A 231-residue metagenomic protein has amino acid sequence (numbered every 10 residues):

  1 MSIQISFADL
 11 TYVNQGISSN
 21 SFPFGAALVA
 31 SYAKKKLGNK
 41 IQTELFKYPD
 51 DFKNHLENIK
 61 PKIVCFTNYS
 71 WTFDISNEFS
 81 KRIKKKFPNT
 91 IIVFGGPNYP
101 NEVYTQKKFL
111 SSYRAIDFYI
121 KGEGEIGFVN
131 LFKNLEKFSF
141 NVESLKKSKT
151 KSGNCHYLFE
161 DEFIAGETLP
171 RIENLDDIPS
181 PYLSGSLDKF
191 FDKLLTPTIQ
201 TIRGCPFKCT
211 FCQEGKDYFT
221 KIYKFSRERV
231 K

Functional and structural regions predicted by a protein language model:
M1-I5: Extreme N-terminal starter segment of soluble prokaryotic enzymes
A8-Y12: Short loop/turn segments at strand-loop or loop-helix junctions that form parts of catalytic or ligand-binding pockets
V13, P100, K208: Active-site loop signature of alpha/beta-hydrolase-fold enzymes
N14-A26: Glycine- and acidic-residue-enriched helix-capping/strand-helix junction motifs
S19, Y69, K121, T220-R227: Flexible, glycine- and charge-enriched loops at secondary-structure boundaries
G25, L175-K231: Radical SAM [4Fe-4S] cluster-binding motif and immediate context
A27, S31, K81, K107-K108 (+2 more regions): Active-site phosphate/pyrophosphate- and oxyanion-stabilizing loops and adjacent acidic/basic residues in soluble
Y32, I41-L169: Glycine-rich beta-alpha loop elements in corrinoid/cobalamin-binding modules across cobalamin-dependent enzymes
